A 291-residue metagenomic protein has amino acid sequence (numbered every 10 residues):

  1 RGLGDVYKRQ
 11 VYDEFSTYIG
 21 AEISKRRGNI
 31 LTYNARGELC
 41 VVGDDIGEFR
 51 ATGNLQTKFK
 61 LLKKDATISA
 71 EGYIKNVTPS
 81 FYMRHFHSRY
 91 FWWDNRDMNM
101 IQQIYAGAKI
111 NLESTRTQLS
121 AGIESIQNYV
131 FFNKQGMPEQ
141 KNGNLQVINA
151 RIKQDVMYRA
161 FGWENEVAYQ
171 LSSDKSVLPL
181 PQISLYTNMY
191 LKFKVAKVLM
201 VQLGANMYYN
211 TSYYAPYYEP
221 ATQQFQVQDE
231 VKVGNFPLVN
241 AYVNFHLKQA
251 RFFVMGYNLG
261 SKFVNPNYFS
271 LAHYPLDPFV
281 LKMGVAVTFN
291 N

Functional and structural regions predicted by a protein language model:
R1, D5-N291: Exposed, low-structure sequence patches enriched in small/polar residues
